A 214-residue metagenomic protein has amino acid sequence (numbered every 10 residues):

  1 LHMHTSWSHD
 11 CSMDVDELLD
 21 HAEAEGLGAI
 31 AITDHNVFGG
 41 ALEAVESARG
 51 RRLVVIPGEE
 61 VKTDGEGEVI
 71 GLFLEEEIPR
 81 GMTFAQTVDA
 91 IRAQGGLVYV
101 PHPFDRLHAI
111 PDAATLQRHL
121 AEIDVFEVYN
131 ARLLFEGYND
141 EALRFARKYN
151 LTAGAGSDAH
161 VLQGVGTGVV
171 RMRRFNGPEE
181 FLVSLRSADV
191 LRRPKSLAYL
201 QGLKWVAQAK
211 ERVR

Functional and structural regions predicted by a protein language model:
L1-T5, H9-D20, E25, F38-P57 (+3 more regions): Charged catalytic cores and adjacent phosphate/nucleic-acid-binding surfaces used for phosphate/nucleic-acid chemistry
G28: Short acidic/polar active-site loop segments enriched in Thr and Asp
A31-I32, A155: Hydrophobic beta-strand core positions in alpha/beta domains
I32-H35, V100, V128: Conserved beta-strand positions
M82-F84, P101: Ordered, amphipathic secondary-structure segments that act as subunit-interaction surfaces in large macromolecular
A85-A93: Short, acidic loop-to-helix structural element flanking the phosphoryl-transfer center in phosphate-processing enzymes
A93-Y99, P103, T152: Short beta-strand/loop segments at the ligand-binding rim of alpha/beta enzyme cores
